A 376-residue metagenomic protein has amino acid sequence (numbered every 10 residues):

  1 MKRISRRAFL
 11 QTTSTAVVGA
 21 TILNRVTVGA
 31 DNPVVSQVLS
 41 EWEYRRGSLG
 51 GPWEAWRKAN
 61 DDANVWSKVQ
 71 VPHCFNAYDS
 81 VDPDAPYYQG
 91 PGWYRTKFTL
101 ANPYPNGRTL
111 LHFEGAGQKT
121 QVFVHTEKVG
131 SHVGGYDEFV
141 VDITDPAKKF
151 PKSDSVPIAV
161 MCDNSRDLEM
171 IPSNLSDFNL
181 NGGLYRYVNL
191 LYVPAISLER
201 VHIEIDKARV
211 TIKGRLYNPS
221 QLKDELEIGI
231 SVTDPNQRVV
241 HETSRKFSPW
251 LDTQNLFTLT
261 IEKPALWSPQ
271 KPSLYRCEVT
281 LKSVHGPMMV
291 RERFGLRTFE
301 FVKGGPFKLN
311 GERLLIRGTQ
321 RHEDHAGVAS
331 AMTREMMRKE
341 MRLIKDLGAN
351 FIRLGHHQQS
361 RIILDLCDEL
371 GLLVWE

Functional and structural regions predicted by a protein language model:
M1-V17: N-terminal secretory signal peptides and thylakoid transit peptides that target proteins across membranes
N24-R46: C-terminal segment of N-terminal export signals and the immediately downstream linker at the start of the mature
R25, R45-S48, Q89-R200, S220 (+2 more regions): Accessory beta-strand-rich segments of carbohydrate-active enzymes
F75-L100, Y104-H112, G117-F123, G130 (+4 more regions): Active-site-adjacent substrate/metal-binding segments within catalytic domains of carbohydrate-active enzymes
N106-G107, K149-D154, I261-L274: Short glycine/proline/serine/threonine-rich loop/turn segments at secondary-structure transition edges
F139-P146, T253-E262: Exposed aromatic-hydrophobic patches
P157-V160, S273-K282: Short, aromatic- and glycine-rich surface loops/edge beta-strands on solvent-exposed regions
V210-K246: Beta-strand-rich binding/interaction modules
